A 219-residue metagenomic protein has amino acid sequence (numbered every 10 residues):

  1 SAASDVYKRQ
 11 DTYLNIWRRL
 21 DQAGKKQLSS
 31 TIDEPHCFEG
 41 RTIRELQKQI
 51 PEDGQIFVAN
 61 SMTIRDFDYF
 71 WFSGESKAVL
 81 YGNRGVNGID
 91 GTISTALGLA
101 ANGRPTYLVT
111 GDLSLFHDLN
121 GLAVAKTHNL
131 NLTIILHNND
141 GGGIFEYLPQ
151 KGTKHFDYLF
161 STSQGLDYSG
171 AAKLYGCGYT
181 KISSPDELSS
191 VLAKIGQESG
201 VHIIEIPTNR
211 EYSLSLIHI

Functional and structural regions predicted by a protein language model:
A2-Y7, I219: Short, small-residue-biased leader/transition segments that mark boundaries at the very start of proteins
D5-R19: The feature marks a conserved, polyanion-engaging helical scaffold used by nucleic-acid processing enzymes and innate
K8-Q10, L214-I217: Short, compositionally biased segments
D11, N15, G40-R41, L166 (+2 more regions): Generic alpha-helical secondary structure signal
I16-G103: Active-site diphosphate/adenylate-binding microenvironment
L46, Y168, I219: Aromatic/hydrophobic pocket-lining residues that form π-stacking "cages" and hydrophobic walls in ligand
W71-L216: Thiamine diphosphate
